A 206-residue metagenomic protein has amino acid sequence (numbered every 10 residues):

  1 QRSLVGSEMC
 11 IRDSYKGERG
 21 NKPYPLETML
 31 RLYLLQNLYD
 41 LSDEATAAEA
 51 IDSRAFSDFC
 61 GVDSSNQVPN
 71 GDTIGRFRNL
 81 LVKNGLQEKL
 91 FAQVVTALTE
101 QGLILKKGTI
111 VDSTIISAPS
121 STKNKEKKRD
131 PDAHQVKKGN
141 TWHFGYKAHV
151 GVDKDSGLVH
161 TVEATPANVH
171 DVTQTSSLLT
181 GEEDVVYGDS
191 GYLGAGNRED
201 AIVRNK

Functional and structural regions predicted by a protein language model:
Q1-G6, I11: Single conserved hydrophobic/aromatic residue that forms the stacking wall/gate of nucleotide- or nucleobase-binding
R12-G20: Active-site flanking loop/helix segments enriched in acidic
N21, L26, A48-I51, G61-V62 (+1 more regions): Polybasic low-complexity intrinsically disordered regions
T28-D40: Alpha-helical support elements that line or immediately flank enzyme active sites and cofactor-binding pockets
L35, R54-S57: Basic/aromatic-enriched alpha-helical hairpins
L41-S42, F56, R204: Secondary-structure transition/capping motifs at alpha-helix termini and the adjoining loop/turn into the next element
